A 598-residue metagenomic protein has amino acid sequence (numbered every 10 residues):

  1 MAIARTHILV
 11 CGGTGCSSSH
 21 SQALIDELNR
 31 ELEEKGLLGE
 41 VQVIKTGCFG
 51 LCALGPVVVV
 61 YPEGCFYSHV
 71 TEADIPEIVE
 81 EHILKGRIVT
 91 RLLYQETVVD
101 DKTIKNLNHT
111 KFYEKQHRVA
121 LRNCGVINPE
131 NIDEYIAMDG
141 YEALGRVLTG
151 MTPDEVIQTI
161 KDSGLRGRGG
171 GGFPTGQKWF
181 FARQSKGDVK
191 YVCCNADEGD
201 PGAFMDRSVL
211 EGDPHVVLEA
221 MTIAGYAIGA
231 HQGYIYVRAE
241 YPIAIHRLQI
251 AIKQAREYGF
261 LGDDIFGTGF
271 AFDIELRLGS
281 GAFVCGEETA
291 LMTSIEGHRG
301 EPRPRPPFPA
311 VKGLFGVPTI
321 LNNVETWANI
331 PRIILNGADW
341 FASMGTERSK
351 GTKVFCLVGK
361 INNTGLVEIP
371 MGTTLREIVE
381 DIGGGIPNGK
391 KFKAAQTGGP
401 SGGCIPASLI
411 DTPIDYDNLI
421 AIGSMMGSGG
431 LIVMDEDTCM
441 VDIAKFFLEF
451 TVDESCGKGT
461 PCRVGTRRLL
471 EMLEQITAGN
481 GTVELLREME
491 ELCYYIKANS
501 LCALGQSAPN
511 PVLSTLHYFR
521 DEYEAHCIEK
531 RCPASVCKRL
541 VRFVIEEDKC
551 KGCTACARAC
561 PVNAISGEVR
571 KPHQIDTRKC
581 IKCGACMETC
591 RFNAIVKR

Functional and structural regions predicted by a protein language model:
M1-H7, S21-K45, P62-R91, A143-I160 (+8 more regions): Ferredoxin-type iron-sulfur electron-transfer modules in oxidoreductases and energy-metabolism complexes
V10, I127-E142, V192-D206, P309-F315 (+2 more regions): Gly-rich Lys/Arg/Thr-decorated short loops/hinges at beta-loop-alpha junctions or inter-strand turns that position
C16, I160-A182, G281-T293, G297-R299 (+2 more regions): Conserved phosphate/anionic-ligand binding catalytic regions in large, soluble enzymes, centered on
L32, A220-T222, G372-P387: Short amphipathic, charge-patterned alpha-helical segments
L54-V58, P461-R467, A555-Q574, A585-R598: Iron-sulfur cluster-binding cysteine motifs and their immediate structural context in ferredoxin-like electron-transfer
L93-D162, F315, N322-G337: Flexible inter-domain linker/hinge segments
K115-Q116, I245-M371, G383: Hydrophobic alpha-helical positions that pack around
G351-N363, I369, L375, P533-I581 (+1 more regions): C-terminal accessory/binding modules appended to enzymatic or scaffolding proteins
